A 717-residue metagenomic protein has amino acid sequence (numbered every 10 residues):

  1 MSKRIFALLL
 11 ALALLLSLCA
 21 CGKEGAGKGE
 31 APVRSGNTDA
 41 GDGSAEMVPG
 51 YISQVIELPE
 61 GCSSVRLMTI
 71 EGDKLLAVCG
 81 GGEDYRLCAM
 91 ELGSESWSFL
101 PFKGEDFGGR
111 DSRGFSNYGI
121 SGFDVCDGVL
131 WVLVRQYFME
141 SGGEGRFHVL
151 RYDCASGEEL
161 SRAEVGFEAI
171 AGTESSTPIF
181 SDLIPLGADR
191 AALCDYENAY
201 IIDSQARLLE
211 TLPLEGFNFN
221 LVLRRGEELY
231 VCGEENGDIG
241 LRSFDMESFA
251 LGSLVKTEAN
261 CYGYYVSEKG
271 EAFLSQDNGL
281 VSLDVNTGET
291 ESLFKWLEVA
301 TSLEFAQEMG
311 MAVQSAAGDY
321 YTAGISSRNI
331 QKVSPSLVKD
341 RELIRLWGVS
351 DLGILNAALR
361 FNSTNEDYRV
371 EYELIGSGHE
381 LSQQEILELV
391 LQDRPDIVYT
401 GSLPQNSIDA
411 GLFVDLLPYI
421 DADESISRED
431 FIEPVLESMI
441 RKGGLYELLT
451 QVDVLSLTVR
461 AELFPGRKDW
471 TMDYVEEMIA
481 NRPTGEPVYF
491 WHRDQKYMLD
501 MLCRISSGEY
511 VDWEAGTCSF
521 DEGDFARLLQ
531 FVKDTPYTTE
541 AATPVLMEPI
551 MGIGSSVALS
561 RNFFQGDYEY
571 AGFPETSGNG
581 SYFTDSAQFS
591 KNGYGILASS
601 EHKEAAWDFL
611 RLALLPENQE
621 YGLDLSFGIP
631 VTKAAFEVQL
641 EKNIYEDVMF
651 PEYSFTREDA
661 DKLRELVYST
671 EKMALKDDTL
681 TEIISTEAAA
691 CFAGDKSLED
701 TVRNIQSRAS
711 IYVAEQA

Functional and structural regions predicted by a protein language model:
C62-T69, S112-V125, A169-L186, G216-G226 (+2 more regions): Repeated scaffold domains used in trafficking and secretory/extracellular systems, primarily beta-propellers
E91, G128, D153, G157 (+3 more regions): Helix-loop-helix "hinge/cap" segment bordering the ligand-binding cleft or interdomain interface
K339-D351, Y368-L374, I397, F609: Short, well-ordered beta-strand elements
R369-F431, I440, N562-F563: Extracytoplasmic "Venus flytrap"/periplasmic binding protein-like
L403-S456, E569-F583: Hinge/lid segment of periplasmic solute-binding proteins
L457-E462, T584-H602, Y621-L625, V631-T632: A bilobed periplasmic-binding-protein/Venus flytrap-type ligand-binding module shared by bacterial periplasmic
R527-D608: Extracytoplasmic/periplasmic substrate-binding proteins
Q588, Y645-A714: C-terminal capping/gating helix-and-loop segments adjacent to ligand/active sites or protein-protein/ligand interfaces
